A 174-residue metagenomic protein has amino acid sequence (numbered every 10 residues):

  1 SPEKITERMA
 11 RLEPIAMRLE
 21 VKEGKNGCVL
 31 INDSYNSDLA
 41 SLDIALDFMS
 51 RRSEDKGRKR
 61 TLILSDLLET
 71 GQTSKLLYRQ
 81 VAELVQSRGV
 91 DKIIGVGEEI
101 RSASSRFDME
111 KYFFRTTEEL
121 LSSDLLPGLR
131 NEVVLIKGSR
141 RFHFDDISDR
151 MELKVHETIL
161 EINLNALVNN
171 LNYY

Functional and structural regions predicted by a protein language model:
S1-R88: Nucleotide phosphate-binding/pyrophosphate-handling subdomain across enzymes that bind or process nucleotide phosphates
I5, A103-S104, I147: Hydrophobic packing residues within well-ordered alpha-helices of enzyme cores
P14, S37, R101-S102, E119 (+1 more regions): Short alpha-helical
P14, S41, T73-L77, Y112-T116 (+1 more regions): Short secondary-structure boundary/capping elements
S34, R58-E132: C-terminal helical cap/extension that packs against the catalytic core of soluble nucleotide-cofactor enzymes
D43-S50, R79, E83, E118 (+3 more regions): Amphipathic, non-transmembrane alpha-helical secondary structure
E132-V133, H143-Y174: A charged N-terminal "starter" segment
